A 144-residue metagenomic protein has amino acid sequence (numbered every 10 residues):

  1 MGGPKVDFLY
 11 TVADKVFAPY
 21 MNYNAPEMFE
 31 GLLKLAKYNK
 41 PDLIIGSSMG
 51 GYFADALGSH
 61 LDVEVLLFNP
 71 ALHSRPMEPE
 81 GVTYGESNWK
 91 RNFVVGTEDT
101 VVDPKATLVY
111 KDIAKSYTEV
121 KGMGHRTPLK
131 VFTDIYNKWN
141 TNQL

Functional and structural regions predicted by a protein language model:
M1-N39: Active-site catalytic motif of lipid deacylating hydrolases and related acyltransferases
G2, T100-A106, P128: Conserved alpha/beta-hydrolase "acid-adjacent" motif
P19, Y117-G124: Short glycine-rich catalytic loops that host catalytic nucleophiles or stabilize transition states across multiple
P19-N24, V63-R75: Active-site nucleophile loop of the alpha/beta-hydrolase fold
I44-I45, V65: Conserved alpha/beta-hydrolase fold motif
I45-A54: Gly/Ala-rich beta-loop-alpha elbow adjacent to hydrolase catalytic centers
S87, N92-V95, D99: Short beta-strand/loop motif that positions the catalytic acidic residue of the alpha/beta-hydrolase fold
G122-T133: Catalytic histidine-centered segment of alpha/beta-hydrolase-like enzymes
